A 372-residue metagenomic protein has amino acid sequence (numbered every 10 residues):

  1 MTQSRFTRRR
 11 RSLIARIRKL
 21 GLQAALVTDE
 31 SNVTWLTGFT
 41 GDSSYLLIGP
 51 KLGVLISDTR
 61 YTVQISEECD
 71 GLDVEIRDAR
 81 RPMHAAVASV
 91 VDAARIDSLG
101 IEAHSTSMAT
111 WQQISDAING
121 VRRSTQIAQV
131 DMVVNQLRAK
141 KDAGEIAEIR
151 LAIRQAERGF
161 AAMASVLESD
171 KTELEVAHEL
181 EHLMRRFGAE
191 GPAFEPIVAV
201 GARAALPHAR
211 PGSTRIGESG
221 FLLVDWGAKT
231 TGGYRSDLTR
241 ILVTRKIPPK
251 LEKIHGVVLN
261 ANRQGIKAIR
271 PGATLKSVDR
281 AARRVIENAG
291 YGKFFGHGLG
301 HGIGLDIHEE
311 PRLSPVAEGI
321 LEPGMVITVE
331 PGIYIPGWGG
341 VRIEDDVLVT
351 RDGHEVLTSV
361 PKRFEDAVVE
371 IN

Functional and structural regions predicted by a protein language model:
M1-N372: Active-site neighborhoods and metal-handling regions in enzymes and metal-associated proteins
